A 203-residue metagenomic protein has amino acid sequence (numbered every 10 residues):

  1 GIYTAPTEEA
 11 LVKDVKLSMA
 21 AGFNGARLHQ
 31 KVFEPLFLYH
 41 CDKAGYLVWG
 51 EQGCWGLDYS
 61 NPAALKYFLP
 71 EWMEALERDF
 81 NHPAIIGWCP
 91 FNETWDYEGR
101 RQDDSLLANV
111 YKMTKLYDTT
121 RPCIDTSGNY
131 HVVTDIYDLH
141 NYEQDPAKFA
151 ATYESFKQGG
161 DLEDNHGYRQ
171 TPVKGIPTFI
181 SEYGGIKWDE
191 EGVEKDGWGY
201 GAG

Functional and structural regions predicted by a protein language model:
G1-A20, Y39: N-terminal carbohydrate-binding accessory modules
L17, G25-G203: Substrate-binding/catalytic cleft of secreted carbohydrate-active enzymes, primarily glycoside hydrolases
